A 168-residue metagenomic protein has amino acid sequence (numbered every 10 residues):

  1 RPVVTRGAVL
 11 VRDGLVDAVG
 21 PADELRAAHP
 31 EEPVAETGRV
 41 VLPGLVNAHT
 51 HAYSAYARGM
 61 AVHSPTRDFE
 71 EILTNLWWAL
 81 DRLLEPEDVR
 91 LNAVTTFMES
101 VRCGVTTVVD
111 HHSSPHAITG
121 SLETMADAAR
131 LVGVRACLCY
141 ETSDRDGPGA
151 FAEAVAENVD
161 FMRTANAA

Functional and structural regions predicted by a protein language model:
R1-P43: Histidine-rich, glycine-flanked metal-binding segment
G44-A55, H112: Histidine-centered catalytic micro-motifs
A52-G59, I118: Short, function-defining helix-loop hinge/capping sites that tune catalysis or transport
Y56-V89, R145-G147: Active-site gating loops and adjacent loop-to-helix segments of metal-dependent hydrolytic enzymes
E85-E99, L122, A154-N158: Short, acidic/polar
E99-C103, L131: Alpha-helix C-terminal capping segments
T106-T107: Short acidic/polar active-site loop segments enriched in Thr and Asp
P115-A168: Metal-coordinating catalytic core of metallo-dependent amide/deamination hydrolases
